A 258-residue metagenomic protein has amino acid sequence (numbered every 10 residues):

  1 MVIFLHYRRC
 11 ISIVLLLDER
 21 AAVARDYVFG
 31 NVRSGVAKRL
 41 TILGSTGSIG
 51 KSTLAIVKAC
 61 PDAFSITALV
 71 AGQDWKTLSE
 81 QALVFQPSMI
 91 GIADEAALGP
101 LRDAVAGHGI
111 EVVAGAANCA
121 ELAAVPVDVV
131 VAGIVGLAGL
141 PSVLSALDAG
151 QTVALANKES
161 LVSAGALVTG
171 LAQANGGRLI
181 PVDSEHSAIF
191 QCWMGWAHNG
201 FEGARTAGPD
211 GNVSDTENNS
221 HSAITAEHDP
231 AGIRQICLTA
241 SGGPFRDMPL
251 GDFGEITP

Functional and structural regions predicted by a protein language model:
A24-I90: N-terminal Rossmann-like dinucleotide-binding module
T67-V105, I110-E111, A116, A123: Glycine-rich nucleotide/cofactor/substrate-binding loop typically near the N-terminus or early in the first domain
A114-S145: Beta-loop-alpha module in the N-terminal Rossmann-like domain of NAD(P)-dependent dehydrogenases, especially those
I134, Q151-V162: ADP-ribose/adenylate-binding Rossmann-like module
P141, K158-G177: Rossmann-fold NAD(P)-binding glycine/threonine-rich loop
V168-H186, Q235-I236: Rossmann-fold dehydrogenase core element
M194-G203, H221-P258: Conserved anion/nucleotide-ligand pocket segment
